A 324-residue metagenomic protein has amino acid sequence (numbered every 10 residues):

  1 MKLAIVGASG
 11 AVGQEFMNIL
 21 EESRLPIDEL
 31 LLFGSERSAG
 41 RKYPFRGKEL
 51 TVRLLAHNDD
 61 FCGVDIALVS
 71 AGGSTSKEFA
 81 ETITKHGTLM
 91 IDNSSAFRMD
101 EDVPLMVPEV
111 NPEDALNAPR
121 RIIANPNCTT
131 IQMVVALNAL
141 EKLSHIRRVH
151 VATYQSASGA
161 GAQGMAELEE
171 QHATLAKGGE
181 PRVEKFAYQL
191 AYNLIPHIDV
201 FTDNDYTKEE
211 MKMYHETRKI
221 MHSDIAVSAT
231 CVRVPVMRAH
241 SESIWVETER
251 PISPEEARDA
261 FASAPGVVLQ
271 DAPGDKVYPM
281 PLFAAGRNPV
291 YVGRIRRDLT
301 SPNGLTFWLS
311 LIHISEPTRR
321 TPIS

Functional and structural regions predicted by a protein language model:
M1-L190, A226, M280, N288-Y291 (+1 more regions): N-terminal Rossmann-like NAD(P) cofactor-binding subdomain of oxidoreductases, focused on the glycine-rich
E36-S38, C128-T129, T153-A160, L194-F201 (+2 more regions): Glycine-rich beta-alpha junction loops
A191-M237: Oxyanion-binding "anion nests"
V234-S241, R258-A260: Active-site pocket-lining segment
W245-E247, S310: Short hydrophobic/aromatic beta-strand micro-patches that form the beta-sheet surface supporting nucleotide- or nucleic
P254-A264: Short amphipathic alpha-helices in soluble, non-transmembrane regions that often serve as interface/regulatory elements
P265-A284: Conserved PLP cofactor-binding pocket of PLP-dependent enzymes
S310-S324: Residue-level detector of conserved catalytic or cofactor/ligand-binding positions in enzyme active sites
